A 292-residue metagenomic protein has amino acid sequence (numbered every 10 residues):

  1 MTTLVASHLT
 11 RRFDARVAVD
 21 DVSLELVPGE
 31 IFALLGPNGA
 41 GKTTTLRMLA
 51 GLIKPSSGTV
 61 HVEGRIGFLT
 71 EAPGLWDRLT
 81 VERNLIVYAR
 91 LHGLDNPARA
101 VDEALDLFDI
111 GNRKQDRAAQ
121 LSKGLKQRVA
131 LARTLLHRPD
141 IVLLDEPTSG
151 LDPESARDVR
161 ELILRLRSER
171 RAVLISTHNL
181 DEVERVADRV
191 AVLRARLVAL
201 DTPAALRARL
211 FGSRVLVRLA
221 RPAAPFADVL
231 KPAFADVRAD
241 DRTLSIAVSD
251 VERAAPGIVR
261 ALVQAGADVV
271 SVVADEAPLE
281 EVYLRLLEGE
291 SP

Functional and structural regions predicted by a protein language model:
T2-A6, R11-R194: ABC transporter nucleotide-binding domains
S7-L9, V237, V272: Generic beta-strand hydrophobic packing signal
L46, L85, R128, V159 (+5 more regions): A general structural signal for well-ordered alpha-helical segments in protein cores
R65, V251-P292: C-terminal coupling/interaction segments
W76, N96, D181, V198 (+3 more regions): Short alpha-helical
A98, Q115, K126, L200-P203 (+2 more regions): Structural motif corresponding to alpha-helix initiation and N-cap regions
R160-S249: ABC transporter nucleotide-binding domain
